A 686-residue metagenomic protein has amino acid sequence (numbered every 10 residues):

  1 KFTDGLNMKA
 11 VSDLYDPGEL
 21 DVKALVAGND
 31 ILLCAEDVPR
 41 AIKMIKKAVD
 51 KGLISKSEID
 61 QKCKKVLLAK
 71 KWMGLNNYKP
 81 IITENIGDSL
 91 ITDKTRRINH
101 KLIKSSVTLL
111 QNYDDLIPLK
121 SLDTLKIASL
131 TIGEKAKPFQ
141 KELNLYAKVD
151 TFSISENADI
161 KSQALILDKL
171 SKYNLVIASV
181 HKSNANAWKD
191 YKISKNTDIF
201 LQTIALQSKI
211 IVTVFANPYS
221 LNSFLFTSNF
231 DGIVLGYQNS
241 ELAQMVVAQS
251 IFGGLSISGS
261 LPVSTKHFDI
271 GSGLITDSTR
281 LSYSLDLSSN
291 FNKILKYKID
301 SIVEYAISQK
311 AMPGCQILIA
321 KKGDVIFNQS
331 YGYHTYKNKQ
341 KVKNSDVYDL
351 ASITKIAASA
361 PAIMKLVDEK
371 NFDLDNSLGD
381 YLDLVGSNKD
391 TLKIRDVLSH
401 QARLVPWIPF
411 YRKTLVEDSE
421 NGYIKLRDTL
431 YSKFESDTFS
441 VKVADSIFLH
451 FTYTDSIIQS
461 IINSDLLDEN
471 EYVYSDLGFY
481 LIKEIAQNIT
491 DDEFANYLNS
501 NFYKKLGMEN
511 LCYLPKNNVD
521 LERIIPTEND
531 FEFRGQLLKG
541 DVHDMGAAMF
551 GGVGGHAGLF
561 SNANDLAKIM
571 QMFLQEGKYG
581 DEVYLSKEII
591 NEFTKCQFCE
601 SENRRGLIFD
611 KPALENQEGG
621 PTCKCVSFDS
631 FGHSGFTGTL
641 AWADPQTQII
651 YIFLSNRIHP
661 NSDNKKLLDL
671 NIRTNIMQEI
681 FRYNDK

Functional and structural regions predicted by a protein language model:
L14-N292: Preference for extracellular/luminal or secreted protein segments
L25-D30, K46-K51, K64-L75, K104-D115 (+13 more regions): Sec-exported extracytoplasmic/periplasmic mature domains
I59-K64, L68-N76, F152-A158, P262-I270 (+7 more regions): Short, gly/Ser/Thr-rich active-site loops of penicillin-recognizing serine hydrolases
N290-L350, N371-N376, Q459, D544 (+1 more regions): Short, conserved catalytic-motif segment at the N-terminal edge
Y297-E304, I317-L318, G323, D346-N376 (+4 more regions): Active-site SXXK
Q309-Q316, N338-V397, D465-G478, G554-A557 (+1 more regions): Short active-site loop at a secondary-structure junction that contains or immediately precedes the catalytic residue(s)
D390-F628: Short, surface-exposed loop or secondary-structure junction motifs that flank catalytic or metal-binding residues
S630, T637-I650: Short, surface-exposed beta-strand/loop micro-motifs that present aromatic residues
